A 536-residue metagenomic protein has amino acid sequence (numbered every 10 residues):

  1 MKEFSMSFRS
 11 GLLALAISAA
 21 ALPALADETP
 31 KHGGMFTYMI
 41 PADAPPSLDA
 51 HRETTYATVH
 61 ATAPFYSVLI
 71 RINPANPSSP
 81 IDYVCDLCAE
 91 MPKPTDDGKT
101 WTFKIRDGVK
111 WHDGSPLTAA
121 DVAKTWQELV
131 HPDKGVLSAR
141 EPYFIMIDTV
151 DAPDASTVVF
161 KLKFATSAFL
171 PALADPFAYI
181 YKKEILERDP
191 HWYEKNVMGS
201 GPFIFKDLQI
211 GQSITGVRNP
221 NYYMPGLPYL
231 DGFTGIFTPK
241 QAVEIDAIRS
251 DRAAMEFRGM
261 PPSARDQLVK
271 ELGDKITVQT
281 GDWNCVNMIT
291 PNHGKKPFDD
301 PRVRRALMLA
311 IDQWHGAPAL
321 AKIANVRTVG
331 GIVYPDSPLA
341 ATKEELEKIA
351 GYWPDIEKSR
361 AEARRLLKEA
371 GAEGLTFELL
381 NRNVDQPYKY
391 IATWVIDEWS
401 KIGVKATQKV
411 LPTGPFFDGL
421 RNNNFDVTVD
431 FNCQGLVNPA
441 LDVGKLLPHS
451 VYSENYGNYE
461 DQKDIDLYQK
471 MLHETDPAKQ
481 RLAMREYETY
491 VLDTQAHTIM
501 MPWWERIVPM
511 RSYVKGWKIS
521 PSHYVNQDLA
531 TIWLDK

Functional and structural regions predicted by a protein language model:
T37, T118-T125, A155-K161, G201-P202 (+7 more regions): Alpha-helical secondary-structure segments
M39-D96, Q127, N196-G199: N-terminal lobe/hinge region of extracytoplasmic solute-binding protein
A42-T62, P80, V84-L87, S115 (+6 more regions): A structural "hinge/loop" feature
T55-Y56, H60-P64, Q209, S213 (+5 more regions): Detector for C-terminal structural segments
I70-S78, A174-P228, G232, A361 (+1 more regions): Gly/Pro-rich hinge or "lid" segments in bacterial periplasmic/extracellular proteins
E90-V136, P153, V159, E244-A247 (+2 more regions): Aromatic- and charge-enriched surface segment that lines or borders ligand/interaction sites
K104, S138-E184, D207: Surface-exposed binding/hinge segments that line and control ligand-binding clefts or catalytic entry sites
T149-V150, K206-V217, T234-K295, P318-A319 (+1 more regions): Extracellular/periplasmic solute-recognition and catalytic clefts
